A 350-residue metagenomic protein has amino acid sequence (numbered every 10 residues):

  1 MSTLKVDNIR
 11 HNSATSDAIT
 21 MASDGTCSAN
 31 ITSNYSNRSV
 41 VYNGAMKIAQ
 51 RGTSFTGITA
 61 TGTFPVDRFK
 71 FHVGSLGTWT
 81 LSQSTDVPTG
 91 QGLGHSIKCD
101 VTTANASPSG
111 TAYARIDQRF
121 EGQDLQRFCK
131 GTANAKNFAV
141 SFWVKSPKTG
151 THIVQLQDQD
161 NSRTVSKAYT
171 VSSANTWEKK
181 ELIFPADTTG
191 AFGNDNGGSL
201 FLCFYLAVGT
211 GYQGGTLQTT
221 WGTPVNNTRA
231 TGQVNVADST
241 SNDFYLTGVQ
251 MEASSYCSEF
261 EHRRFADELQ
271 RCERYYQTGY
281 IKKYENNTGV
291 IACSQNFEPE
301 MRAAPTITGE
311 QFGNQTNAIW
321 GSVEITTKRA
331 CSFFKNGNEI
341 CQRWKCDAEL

Functional and structural regions predicted by a protein language model:
T3-L350: Extracellular and organelle-lumenal recognition/adhesion modules and their flexible linkers in secreted
